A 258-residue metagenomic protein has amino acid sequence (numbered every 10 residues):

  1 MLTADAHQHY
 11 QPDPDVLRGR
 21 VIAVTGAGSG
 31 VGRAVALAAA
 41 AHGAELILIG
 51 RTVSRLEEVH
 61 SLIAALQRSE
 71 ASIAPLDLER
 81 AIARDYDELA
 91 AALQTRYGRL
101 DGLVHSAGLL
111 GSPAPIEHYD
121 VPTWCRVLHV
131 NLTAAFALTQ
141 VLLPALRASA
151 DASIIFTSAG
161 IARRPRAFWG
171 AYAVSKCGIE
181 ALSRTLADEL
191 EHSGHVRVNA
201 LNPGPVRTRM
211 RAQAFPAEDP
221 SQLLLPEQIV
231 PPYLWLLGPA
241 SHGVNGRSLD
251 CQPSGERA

Functional and structural regions predicted by a protein language model:
L2-H7, H192, V196, A200-L201 (+2 more regions): C-terminal helical subdomain
R20, R68-S69, R99-D101, L146-A159 (+2 more regions): Active-site loop of short-chain dehydrogenase/reductase
V21, G26-G30: Conserved glycine-rich cofactor-binding loop
A44-E58: Conserved glycine-rich Rossmann-like NAD(P)H-binding loop of the short-chain dehydrogenase/reductase
L66-I82: Rossmann-fold cofactor-recognition segment
L89, A114-I116, D120-C125: Substrate-binding pocket helix/loop in short-chain dehydrogenase/reductase
R147, D151-H192, P205: Catalytic loop of short-chain dehydrogenase/reductase
